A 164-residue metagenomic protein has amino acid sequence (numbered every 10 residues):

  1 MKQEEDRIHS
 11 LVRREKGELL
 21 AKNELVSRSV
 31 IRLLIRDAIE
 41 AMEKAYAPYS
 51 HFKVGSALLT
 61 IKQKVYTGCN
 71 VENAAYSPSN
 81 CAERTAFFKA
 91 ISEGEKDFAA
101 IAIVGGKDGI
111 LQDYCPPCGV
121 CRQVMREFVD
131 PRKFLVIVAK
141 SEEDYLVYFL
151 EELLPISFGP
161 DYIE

Functional and structural regions predicted by a protein language model:
K2-A47, E95-E164: C-terminal binding/interaction regions
D37, A82-A90: Short, well-ordered amphipathic alpha-helical segments that serve as non-catalytic structural scaffolds within diverse
H51-T60, A102: Short beta-strand scaffold segments in enzyme catalytic cores
L59, K89-E95: Alpha-helix C-terminal capping segments
N70-R84: Compact, glycine-rich, soluble single-domain proteins
C81, T85, V120-Q123: Short amphipathic alpha-helical face segments that pack within enzyme cores and frequently flank/anchor catalytic
